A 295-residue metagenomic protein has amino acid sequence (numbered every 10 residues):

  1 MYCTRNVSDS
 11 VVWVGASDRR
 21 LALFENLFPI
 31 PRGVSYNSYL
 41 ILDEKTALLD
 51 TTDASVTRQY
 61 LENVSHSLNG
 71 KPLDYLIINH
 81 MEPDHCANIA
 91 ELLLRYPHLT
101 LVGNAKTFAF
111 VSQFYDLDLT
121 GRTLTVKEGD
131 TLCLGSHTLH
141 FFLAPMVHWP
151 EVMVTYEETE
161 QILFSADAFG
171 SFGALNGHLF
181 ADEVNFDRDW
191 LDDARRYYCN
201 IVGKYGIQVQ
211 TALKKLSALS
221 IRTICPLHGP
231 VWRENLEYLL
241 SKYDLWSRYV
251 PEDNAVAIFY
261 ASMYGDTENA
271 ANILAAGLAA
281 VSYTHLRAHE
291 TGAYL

Functional and structural regions predicted by a protein language model:
Y2-D9, G103-V152, T211: Metallo-beta-lactamase
T4-H66, V154-E157, Q161-S165, V256 (+1 more regions): Conserved beta-strand hairpin/beta-sheet module of binuclear metal-dependent hydrolase folds, prominently
E44, S55-V102: Active-site metal-binding motif and surrounding structural segment of the metallo-beta-lactamase
L49-T51, D74-M81, V102-N104, L163-A166 (+1 more regions): Active-site neighborhood of phospho(di)ester-bond hydrolases with catalytic His/Asp-centered motifs
T138-P226, W232-E234: Metallo-beta-lactamase
C225-E252: Short N-terminal or domain-adjacent regulatory/targeting segments
N272-Y283: Short helix-loop-beta junction
T284-T291: Conserved small/polar residues in nucleotide/adenosyl-binding loops
